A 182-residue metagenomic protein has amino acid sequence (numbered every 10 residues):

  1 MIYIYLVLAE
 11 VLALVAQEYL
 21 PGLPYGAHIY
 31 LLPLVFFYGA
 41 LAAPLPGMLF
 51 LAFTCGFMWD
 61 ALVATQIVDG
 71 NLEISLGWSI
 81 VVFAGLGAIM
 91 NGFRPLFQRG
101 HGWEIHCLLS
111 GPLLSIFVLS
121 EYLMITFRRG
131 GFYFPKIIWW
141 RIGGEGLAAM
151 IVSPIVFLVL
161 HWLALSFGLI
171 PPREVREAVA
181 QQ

Functional and structural regions predicted by a protein language model:
M1-Q182: Terminal, non-globular segments
